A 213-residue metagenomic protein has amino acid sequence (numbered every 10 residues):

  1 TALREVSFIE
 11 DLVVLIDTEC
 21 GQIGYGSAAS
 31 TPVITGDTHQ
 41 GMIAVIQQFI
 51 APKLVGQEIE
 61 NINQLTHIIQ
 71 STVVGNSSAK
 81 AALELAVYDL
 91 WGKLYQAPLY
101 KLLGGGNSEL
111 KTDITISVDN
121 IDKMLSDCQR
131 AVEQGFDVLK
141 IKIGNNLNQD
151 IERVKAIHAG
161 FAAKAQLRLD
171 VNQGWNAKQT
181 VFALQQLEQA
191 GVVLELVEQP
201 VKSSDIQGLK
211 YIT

Functional and structural regions predicted by a protein language model:
T1-L15: Short, Gly/Pro- and small/polar-rich lid/capping loops
D17-L94: Metal- or metallocofactor-binding catalytic centers and their adjacent structured scaffolds across diverse enzyme
S77, S108-T112, G135-D137, A163-A165 (+1 more regions): Short, well-ordered coil/turn segments that N-cap beta-strands
L85-S117: Glycine-rich, aromatic-flanked loop segments that form ligand/cofactor-binding clefts across common enzyme folds
E109-K123, I143-G144, V171-A177: Active-site mouth loops of central-metabolism enzymes
D119-A131, K178-L184: Short, acidic/polar
I141-T213: Catalytic core of soluble alpha/beta enzymes
